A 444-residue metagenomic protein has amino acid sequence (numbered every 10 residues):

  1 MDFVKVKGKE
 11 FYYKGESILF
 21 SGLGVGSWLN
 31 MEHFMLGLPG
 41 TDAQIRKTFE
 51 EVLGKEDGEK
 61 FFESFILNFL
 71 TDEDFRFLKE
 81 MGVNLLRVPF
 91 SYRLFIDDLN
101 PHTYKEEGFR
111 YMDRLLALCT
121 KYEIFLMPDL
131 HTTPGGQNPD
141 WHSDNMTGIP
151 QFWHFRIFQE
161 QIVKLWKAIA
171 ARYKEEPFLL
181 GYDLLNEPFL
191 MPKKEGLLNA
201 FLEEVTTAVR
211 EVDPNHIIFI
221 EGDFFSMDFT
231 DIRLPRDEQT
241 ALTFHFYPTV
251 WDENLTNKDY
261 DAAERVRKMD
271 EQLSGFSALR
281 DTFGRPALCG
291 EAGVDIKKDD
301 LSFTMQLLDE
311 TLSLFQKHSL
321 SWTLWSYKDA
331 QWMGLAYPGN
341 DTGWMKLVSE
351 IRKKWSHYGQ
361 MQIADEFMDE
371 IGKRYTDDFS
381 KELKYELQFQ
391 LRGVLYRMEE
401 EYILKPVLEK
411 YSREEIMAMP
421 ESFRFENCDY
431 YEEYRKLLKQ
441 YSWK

Functional and structural regions predicted by a protein language model:
D2-F3, G8, V163-K167, A171-G181 (+1 more regions): Extracellular glycoside hydrolase catalytic/binding regions
V4, F152-W153, M333-L335: Short clusters of hydrophobic/aromatic residues that line enzyme substrate/ligand-binding pockets
K7-I217, G222-F229: Active-site mouth of glycoside hydrolases
I18-S21, M269-E370, R374, D378 (+1 more regions): Substrate-binding cleft of secreted/luminal carbohydrate-active enzymes
G26-L29, P248-V250, K328-A330: Short loop/turn segments at secondary-structure transitions that flank enzyme active sites
K105, D144-T147, P235-E238, Y260-D261 (+1 more regions): Short, hinge-like loop/turn segments at secondary-structure boundaries
I403-K444: C-terminal non-catalytic accessory extensions
